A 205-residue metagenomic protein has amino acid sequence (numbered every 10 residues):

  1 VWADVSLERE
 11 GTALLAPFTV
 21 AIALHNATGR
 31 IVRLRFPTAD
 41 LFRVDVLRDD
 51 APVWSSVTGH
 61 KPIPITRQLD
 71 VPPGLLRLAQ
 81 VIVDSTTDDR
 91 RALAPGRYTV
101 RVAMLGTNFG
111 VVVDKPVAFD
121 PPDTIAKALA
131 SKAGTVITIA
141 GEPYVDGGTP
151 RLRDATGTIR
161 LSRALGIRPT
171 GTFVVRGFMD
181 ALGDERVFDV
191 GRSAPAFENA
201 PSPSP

Functional and structural regions predicted by a protein language model:
V1-A13: Low-complexity, acidic Ser/Thr/Pro/Gly-rich terminal tails and inter-domain linkers that flank the onset of structured
E10-A16, S131-A133: Short, solvent-exposed loop/linker segments at the N-terminal edge of repeated beta-sheet extracellular domains
L24-T28: Asparagine-centered strand-capping/turn motif at beta-strand->loop junctions
R33-L76, R151-L165: The feature marks short-to-medium sequence segments in extracytoplasmic or secretory-pathway proteins
L76, L93-A103: A short tyrosine-centered beta-strand micro-motif
A79-A92: Short, hydrophobic beta-strand segments
A103-L105, D180: Beta-strand-rich extracellular modules
V112-P205: OB-fold and OB-like single-stranded nucleic-acid-recognition modules and their adjacent interaction interfaces
